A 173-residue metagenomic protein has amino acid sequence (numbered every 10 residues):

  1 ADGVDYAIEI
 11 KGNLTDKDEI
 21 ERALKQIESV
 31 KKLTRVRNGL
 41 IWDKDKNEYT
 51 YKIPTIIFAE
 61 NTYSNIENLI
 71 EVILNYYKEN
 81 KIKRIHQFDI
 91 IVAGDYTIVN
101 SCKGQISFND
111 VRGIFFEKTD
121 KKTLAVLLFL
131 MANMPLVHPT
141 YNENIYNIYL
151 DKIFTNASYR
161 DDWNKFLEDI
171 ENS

Functional and structural regions predicted by a protein language model:
A1-S173: Intrinsically disordered, low-complexity Ser/Thr/Pro/Gly-rich regulatory segments
